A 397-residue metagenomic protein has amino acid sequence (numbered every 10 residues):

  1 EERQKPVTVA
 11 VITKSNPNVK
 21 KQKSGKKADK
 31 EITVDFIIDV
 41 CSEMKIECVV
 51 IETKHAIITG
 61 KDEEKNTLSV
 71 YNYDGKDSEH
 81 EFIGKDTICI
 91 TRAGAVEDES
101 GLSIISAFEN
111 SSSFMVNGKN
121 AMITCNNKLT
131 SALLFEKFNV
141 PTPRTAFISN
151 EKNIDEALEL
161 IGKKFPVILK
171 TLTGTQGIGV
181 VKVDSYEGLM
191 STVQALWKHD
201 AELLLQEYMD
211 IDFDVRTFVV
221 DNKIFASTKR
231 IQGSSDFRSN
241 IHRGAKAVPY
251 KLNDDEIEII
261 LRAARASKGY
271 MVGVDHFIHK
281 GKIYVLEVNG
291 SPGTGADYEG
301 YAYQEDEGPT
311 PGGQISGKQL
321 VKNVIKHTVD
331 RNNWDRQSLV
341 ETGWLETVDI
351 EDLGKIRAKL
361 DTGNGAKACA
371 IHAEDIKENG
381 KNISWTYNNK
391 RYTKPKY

Functional and structural regions predicted by a protein language model:
E1-V7: Charge-dense, intrinsically disordered terminal/linker segments
R3, K251, I278-S338: C-terminal active-site "lid" helix and adjoining low-complexity regulatory extension at the edge of ATP-using catalytic
N16-F147: Conserved N-proximal alpha/beta basic substrate-recognition cap immediately N-terminal to, or forming the N-lobe
F135-E136, I161-I178, D200-D212: ATP-grasp fold ATP-binding core
P141-V167: Rossmann-like NAD(P)H-binding beta-loop-alpha module
V167, L204, F225-A226, V272 (+1 more regions): Protein kinase-like catalytic core scaffold
I178-S267: Phosphate-binding site of ATP-dependent enzymes
R336-Y397: Pepsin/retropepsin-fold aspartyl endopeptidases
